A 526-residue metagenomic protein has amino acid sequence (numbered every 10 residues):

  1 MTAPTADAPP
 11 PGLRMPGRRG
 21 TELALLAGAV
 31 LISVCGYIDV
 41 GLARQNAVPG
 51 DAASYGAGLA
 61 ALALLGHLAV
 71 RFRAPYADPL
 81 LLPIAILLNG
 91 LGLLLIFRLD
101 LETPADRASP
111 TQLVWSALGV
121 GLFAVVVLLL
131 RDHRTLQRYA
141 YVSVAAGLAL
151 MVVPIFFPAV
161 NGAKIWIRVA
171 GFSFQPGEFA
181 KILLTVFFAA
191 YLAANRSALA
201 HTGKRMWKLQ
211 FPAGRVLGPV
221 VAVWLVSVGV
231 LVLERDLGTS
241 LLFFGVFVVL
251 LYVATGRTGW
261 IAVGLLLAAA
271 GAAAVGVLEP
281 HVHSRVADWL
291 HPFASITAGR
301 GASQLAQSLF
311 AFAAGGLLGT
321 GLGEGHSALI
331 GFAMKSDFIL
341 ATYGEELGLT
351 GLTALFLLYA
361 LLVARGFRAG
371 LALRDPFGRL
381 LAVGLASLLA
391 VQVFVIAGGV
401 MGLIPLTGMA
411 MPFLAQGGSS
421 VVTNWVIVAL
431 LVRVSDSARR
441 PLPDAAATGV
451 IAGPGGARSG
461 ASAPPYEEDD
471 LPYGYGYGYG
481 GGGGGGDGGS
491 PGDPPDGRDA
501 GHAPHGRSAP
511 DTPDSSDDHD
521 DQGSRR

Functional and structural regions predicted by a protein language model:
D7-L59, L64-E234, A397-M411, Q416 (+6 more regions): Membrane-helix boundary/helix-loop-helix interface segments in multi-pass membrane proteins
A57-L62, S116-L122, E345-A364: Hydrophobic alpha-helical transmembrane segments
L64-L68, F187, A273, V277-H281 (+4 more regions): Transmembrane alpha-helix boundary/anchor motif
V160-W166, A170-S173, W260-L355, R374-L381: Hydrophobic, glycine- and aromatic-enriched re-entrant/interface helices and adjoining loop segments
G214-V277: Hydrophobic alpha-helical segments of polytopic membrane proteins
L241-W260, H326-G351, M409-V422: Interfacial segments of multi-pass membrane proteins
F367-G408, L414: Loop-to-helix entry and N-terminal half of a specific, functionally important transmembrane alpha helix in multi-pass
Y466-R526: Long, low-complexity, intrinsically disordered segments
